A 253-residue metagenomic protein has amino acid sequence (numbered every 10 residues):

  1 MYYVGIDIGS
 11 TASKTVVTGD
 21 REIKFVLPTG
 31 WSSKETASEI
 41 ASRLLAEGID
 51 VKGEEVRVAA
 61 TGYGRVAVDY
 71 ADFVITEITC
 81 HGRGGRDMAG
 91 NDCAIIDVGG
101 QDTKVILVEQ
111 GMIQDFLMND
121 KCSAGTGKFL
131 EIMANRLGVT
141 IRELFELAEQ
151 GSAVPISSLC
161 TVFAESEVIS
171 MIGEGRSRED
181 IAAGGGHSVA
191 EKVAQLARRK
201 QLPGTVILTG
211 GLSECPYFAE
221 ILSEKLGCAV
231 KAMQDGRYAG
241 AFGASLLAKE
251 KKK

Functional and structural regions predicted by a protein language model:
Y2-R43, I113-C122: Short glycine-rich, Thr/Ser-proximal phosphate-binding strand/loop in the N-terminal lobe of ATP-dependent enzymes
G19-R21, V26-T29, G48-T79, Q114-D115: Short beta-strand-loop/turn "lid" adjacent to the catalytic site in phosphate-handling enzymes
A41-V56, V193-T205: Phosphate/pyrophosphate-binding loops at sites that engage ATP/ADP/AMP, CoA/4′-phosphopantetheine, polyphosphate
Y63, A197, L202-K225, G236-G240: Glycine-rich phosphate-binding loops at beta-strand->alpha-helix junctions
Y63-D115, F242-E250: Conserved phosphate-binding catalytic cores of ATP/NTP-utilizing and phosphoryl-transfer enzymes
Q110-I156, C160, L246: Glycine-rich phosphate-binding loop plus the immediately following alpha-helix
G127-E131, M233-K253: Glycine-rich phosphate-binding/hydrolytic loop that grips phosphoryl groups
A164-R199, R237: Adenine-nucleotide phosphate-binding core of ATP-dependent small-molecule kinases
